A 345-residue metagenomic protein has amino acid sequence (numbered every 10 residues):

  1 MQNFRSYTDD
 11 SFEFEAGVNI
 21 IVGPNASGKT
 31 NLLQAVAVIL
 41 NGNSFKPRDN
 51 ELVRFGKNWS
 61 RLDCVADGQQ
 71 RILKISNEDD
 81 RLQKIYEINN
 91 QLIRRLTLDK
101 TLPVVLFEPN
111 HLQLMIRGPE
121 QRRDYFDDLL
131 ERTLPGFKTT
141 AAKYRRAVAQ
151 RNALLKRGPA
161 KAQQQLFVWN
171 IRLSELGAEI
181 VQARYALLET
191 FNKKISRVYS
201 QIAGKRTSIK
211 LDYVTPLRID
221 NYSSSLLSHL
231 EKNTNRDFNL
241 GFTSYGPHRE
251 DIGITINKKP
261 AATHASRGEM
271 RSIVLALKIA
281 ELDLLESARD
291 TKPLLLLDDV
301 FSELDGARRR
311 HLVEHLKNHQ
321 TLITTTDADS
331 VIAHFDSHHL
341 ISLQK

Functional and structural regions predicted by a protein language model:
M1-P24, K161-L294, E303, A307 (+3 more regions): Conserved NTPase motor "head" modules and their coupling/switch loops across ABC/AAA+ ATPases, GTPases, and GHKL ATPases
K29: Conserved lysine of the Walker
A37-Q121, Y125-T133, F137, N192-S200 (+1 more regions): Nucleotide-state sensing region of NTPase/ATPase domains
Q69, S76, D80, A307-K345: C-terminal lobe/lid and adjacent interdomain/linker elements of RecA-like ASCE P-loop ATPase modules
L112-Q113, P216-D220, K345: A short acidic, often aromatic-flanked loop/helix-cap motif at beta-alpha or helix-coil junctions that lines enzyme
Q113-L114, E120-F167, I171-S174: Long, charged N-terminal accessory/stalk domains
D298-V300: Walker B catalytic acidic pair
